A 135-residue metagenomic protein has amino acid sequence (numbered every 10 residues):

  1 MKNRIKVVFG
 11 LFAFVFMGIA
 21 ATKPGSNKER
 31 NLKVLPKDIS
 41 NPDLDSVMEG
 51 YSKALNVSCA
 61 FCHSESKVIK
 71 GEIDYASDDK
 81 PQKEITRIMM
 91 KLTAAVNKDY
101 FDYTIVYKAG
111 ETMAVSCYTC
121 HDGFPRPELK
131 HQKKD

Functional and structural regions predicted by a protein language model:
M1-P24: Bacterial Sec-dependent N-terminal signal peptides
T22-D135: Sequence context surrounding c-type heme c attachment/ligation sites in exported
